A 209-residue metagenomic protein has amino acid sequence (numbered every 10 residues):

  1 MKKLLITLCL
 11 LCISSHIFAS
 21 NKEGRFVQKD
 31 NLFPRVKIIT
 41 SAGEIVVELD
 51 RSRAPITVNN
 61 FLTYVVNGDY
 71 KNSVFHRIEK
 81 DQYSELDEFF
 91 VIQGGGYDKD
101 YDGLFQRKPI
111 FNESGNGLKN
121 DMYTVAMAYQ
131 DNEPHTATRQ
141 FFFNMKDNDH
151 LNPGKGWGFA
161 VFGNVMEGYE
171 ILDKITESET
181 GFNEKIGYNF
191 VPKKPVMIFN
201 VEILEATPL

Functional and structural regions predicted by a protein language model:
L4-I13: Sec-dependent N-terminal signal peptides
I17-L209: Cyclophilin-like peptidyl-prolyl cis-trans isomerases
